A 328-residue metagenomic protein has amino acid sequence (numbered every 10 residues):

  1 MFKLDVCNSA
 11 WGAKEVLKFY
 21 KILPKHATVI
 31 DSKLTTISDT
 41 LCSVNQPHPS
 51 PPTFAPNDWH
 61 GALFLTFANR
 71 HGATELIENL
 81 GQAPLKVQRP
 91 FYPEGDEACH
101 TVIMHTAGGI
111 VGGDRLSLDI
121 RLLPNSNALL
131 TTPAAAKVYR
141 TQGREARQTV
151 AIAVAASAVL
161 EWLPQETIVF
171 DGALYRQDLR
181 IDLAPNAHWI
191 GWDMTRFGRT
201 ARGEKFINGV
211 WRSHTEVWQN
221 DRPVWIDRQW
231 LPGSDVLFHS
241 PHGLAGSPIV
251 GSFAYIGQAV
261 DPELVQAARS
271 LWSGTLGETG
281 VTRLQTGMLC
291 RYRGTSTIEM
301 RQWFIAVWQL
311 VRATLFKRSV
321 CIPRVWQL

Functional and structural regions predicted by a protein language model:
I30, T36-E166, D171, D178: N-terminal, charged/glycine-rich beta-strand/loop interface patches
H60, F67-Q82, R147, A153-W162 (+6 more regions): N-terminal intrinsically disordered, cationic/polar leader segments that include organellar targeting peptides
L122-P124, T132-A134, V154-A156, P164-E166 (+5 more regions): Short, structured patches in soluble enzyme cores that scaffold and shape functional sites
T195-L328: A structural signal for small-residue-enriched, beta-sheet-centric alpha/beta enzyme cores and oligomeric scaffold folds
